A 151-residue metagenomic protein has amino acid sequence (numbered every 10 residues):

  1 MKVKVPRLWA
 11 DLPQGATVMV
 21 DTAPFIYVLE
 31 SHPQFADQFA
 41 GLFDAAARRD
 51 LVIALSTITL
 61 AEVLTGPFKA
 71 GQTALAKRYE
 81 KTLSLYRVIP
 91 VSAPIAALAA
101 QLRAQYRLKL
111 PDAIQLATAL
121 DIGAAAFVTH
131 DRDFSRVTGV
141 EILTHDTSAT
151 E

Functional and structural regions predicted by a protein language model:
M1-A54, P67-R78, S148-E151: Short, well-structured N-terminal submotif of metal-dependent ribonuclease cores
M1-P13, T17, L116-E151: Acidic, PIN/NYN-like endoribonuclease modules and their adjacent C-terminal/linker elements
V20, A54-L55, P90, L110 (+1 more regions): Short beta-strand scaffold positions
T22, T57, D112-L116: Conserved glycosyltransferase catalytic-site signature
S31, I58, S84-Q105: Acidic catalytic patch
R48-I53, L85-R87, G123-A126: Short active-site oxyanion
